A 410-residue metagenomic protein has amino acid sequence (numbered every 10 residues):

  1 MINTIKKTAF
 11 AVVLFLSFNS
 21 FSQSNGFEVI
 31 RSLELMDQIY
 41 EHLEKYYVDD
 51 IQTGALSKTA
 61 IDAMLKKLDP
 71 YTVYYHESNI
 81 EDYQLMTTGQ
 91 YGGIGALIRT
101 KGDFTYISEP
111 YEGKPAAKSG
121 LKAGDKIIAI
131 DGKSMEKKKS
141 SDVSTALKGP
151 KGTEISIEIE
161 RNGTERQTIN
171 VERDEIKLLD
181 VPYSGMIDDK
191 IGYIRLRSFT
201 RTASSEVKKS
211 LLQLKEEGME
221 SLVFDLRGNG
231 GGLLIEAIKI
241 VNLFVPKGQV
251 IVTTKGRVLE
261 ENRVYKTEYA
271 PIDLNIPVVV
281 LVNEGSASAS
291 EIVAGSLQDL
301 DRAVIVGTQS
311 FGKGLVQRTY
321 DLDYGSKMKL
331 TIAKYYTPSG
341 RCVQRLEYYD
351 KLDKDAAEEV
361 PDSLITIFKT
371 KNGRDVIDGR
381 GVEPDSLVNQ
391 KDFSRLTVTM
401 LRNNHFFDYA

Functional and structural regions predicted by a protein language model:
M1-G26: Bacterial Sec-dependent N-terminal signal peptides
S20-S32, M36-T53, Y106-E109, K114-K122 (+1 more regions): Cleft-lining beta-strand/loop regions that shape enzyme active-site pockets
I51-L68: An acidic helix/loop motif centered on a single conserved Asp/Glu that marks catalytic or ligand-interacting sites
T59, Y71-E109: PDZ/PDZ-like peptide-tail recognition elements
R99, E158-N162, Y336, K369: A generic structural motif
E136, T168, K329, Q344 (+1 more regions): A sequence-level detector of short linear motifs
A289, G295, D301-R302, T308 (+1 more regions): Polar, glycine-rich mid-to-C-terminal structural blocks that act as macromolecule-binding/assembly scaffolds
C342-A410: Conserved functional hotspot residues or short segments at active or partner-binding sites across diverse domains
